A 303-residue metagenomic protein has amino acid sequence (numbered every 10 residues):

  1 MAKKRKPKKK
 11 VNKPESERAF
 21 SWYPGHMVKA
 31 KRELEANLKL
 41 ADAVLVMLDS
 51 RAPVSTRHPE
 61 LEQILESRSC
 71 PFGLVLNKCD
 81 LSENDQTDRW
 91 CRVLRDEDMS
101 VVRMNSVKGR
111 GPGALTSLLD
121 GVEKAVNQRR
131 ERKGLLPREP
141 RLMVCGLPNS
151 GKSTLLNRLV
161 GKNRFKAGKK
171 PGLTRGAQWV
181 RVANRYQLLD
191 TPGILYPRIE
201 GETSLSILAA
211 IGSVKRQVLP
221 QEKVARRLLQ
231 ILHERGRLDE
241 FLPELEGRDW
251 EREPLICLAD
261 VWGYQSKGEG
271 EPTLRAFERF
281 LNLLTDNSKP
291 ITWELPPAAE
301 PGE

Functional and structural regions predicted by a protein language model:
A2-V44, R51-A52, R57-G73, C79 (+3 more regions): Helix-rich effector regions associated with P-loop NTPase G domains
E60, V93, A114-L118, R158 (+1 more regions): Alpha-helical scaffold elements adjacent to nucleotide-binding pockets in ATP/GTP-utilizing enzyme cores
G73, C79-C145, R164: Canonical P-loop GTPase G-domain recognition
R110-P112, L147, K152, L173 (+2 more regions): Gly/Ser/Thr-rich helix-start
L119-N127, L159-K166, P171, Y186 (+1 more regions): Short, well-ordered alpha-helical segments in soluble proteins
L135-P137, R158-L159, V180-R181: Solvent-exposed alpha-helices and their adjacent loops that cap or buttress functional pockets in soluble metabolic
R141-G161, F165, T191: Glycine-rich phosphate-binding P-loop
